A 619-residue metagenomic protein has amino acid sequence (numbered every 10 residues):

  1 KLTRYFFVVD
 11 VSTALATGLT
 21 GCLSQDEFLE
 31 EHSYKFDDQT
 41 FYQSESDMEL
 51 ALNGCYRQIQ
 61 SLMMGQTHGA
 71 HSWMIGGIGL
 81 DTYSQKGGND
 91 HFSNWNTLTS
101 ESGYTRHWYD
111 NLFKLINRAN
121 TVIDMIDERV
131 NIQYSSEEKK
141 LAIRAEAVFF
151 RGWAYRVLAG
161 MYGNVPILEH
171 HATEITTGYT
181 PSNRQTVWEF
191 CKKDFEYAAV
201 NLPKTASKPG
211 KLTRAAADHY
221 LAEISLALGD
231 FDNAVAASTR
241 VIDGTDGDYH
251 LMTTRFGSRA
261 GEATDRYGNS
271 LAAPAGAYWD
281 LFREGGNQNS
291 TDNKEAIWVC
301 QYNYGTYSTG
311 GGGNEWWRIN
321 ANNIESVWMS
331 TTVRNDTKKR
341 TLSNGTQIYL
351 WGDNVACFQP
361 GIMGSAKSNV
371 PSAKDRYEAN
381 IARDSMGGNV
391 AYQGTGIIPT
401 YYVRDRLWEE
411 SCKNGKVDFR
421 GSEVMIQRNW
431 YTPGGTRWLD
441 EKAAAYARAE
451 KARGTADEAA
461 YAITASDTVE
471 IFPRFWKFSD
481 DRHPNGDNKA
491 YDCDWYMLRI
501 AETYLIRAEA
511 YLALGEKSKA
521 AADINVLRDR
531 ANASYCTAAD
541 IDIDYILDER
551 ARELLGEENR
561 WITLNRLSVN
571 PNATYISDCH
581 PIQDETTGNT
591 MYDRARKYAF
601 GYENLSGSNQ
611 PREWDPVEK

Functional and structural regions predicted by a protein language model:
T17-Q43, G152, C191, A222 (+1 more regions): Bacterial Sec-dependent N-terminal signal peptides
C22-L23, L112-L115, F190, Y267-N354 (+5 more regions): Long, intrinsically disordered, low-complexity segments
L23-Q85, A227-A444: An aromatic- and glycine-enriched ligand-binding surface/loop that stacks and positions planar moieties
Q43-T67, Y83-Y162, G178, S182-T186 (+3 more regions): Conserved, well-structured interaction surfaces
N380-N525: C-terminal substrate/ligand-recognition segments
